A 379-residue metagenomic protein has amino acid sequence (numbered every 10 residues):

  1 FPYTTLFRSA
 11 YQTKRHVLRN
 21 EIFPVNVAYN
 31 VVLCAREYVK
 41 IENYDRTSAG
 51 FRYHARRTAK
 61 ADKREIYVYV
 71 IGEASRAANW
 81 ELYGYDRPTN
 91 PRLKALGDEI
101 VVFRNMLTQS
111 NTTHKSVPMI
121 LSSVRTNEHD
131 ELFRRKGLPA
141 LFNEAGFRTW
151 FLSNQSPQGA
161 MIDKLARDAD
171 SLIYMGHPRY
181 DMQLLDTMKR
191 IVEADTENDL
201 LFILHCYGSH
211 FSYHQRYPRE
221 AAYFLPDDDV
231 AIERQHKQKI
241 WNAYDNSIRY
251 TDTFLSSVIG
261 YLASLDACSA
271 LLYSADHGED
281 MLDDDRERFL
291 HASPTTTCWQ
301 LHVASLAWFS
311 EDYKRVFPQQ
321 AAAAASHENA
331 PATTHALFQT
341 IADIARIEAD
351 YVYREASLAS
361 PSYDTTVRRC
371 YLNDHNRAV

Functional and structural regions predicted by a protein language model:
F1-L6: Short, small-residue-biased leader/transition segments that mark boundaries at the very start of proteins
F7-Y69, A74-A231, H302, T333-H335 (+1 more regions): Active-site-proximal alpha/beta segments of enzymes that process anionic O-linked groups
R52-Y53, D186-K189, D228-L271, L301 (+3 more regions): A long, amphipathic alpha-helix that forms part of the scaffold/cap immediately adjacent to metal-dependent active
V68-Y69, Y250-L290, F338-A345: Metal-dependent active-site segment of extracytoplasmic phospho-/sulfohydrolases and closely related
G84-P88, A267-C268, L272-P318, R354 (+1 more regions): Histidine-centered active-site microenvironments of extracellular/periplasmic hydrolases and transferases
H129-R134, Q238-R249, S293-H302, K314-I341 (+1 more regions): A short beta-strand-to-alpha-helix junction
E220-K237, R288, D312-A321: Flexible internal linker/loop segments at domain or repeat junctions
E279-D284, R346-V379: C-terminal cap/loop subdomain of S1 sulfatases and analogous C-terminal strand-loop tails that border
